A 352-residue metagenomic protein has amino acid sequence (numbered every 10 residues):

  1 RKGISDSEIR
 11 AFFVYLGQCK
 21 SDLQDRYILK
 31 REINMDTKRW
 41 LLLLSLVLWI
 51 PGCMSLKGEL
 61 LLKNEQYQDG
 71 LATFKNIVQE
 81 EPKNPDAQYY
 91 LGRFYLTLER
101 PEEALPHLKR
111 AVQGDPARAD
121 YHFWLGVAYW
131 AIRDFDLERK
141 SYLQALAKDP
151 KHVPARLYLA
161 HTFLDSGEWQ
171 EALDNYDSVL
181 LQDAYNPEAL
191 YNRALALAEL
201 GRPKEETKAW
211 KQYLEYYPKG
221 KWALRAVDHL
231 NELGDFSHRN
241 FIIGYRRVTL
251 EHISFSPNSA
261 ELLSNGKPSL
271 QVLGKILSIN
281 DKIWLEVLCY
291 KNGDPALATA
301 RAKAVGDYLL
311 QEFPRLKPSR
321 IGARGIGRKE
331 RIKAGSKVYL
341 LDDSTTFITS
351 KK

Functional and structural regions predicted by a protein language model:
L56, Y90, W124, Y158 (+2 more regions): Canonical tetratricopeptide repeat
K63, T97-L98, A131-I132, D165-S166 (+2 more regions): Register position in tetratricopeptide repeats
N76-I77, R110-A111, Q144-A145, S178-V179 (+1 more regions): Canonical positions in the second alpha-helix
E80, G114, K148, Q182-D183 (+1 more regions): Structural marker of alpha-solenoid helical repeat scaffolds
S256-L288, G306-Q311, L316, F347-K352: Periplasmic peptidoglycan-binding/anchoring modules of Gram-negative envelope and division proteins
L288-K352: Periplasmic OmpA-like peptidoglycan-binding domain that tethers envelope proteins to the cell wall
